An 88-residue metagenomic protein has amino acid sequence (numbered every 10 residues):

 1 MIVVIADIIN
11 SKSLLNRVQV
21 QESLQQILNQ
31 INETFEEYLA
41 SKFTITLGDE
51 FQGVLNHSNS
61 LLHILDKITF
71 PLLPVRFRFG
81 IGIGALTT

Functional and structural regions predicted by a protein language model:
M1-T88: Regulatory and interdomain segments flanking nucleotide-handling catalytic cores in signaling/defense enzymes
